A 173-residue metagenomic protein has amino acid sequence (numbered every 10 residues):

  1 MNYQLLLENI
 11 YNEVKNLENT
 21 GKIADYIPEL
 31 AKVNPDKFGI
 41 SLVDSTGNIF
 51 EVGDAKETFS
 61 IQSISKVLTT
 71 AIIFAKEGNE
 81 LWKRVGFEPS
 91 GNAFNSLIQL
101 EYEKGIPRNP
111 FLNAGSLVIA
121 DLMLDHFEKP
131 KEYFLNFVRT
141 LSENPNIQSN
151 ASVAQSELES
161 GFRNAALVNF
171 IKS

Functional and structural regions predicted by a protein language model:
M1-N2, T69: N-terminal short leaders/motifs
N2-V14, E18-N19, A75, N79 (+1 more regions): Active-site-adjacent helix/loop patches that line small-molecule binding or acyl-intermediate pockets
K15-V52: A short, well-structured edge-of-sheet supersecondary motif
P28, D54-A55, S152-V153: A short, structure-level motif marking secondary-structure boundaries and short turns
G47, I61-W82: Active-site SXXK
N48-K56, S96-E103: Glycine/charged-rich beta-loop-alpha catalytic/anionic-binding loops adjacent to active sites
K56-S65, P110: Active-site nucleophile and cofactor-binding loops and adjacent substrate-binding regions of central metabolic enzymes
